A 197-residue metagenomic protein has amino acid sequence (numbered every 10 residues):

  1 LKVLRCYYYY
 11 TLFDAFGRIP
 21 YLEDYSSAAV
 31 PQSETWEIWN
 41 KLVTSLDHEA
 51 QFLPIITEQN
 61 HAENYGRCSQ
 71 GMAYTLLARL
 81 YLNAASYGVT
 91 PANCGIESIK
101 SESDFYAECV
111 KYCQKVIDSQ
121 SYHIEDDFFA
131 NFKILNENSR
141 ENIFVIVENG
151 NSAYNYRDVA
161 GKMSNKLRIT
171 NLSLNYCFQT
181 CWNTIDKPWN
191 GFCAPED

Functional and structural regions predicted by a protein language model:
L1-Q70, Y81-S101: Aromatic-anchored glycine-rich loop motif in surface-exposed flexible loops
D47, F52, R67-D197: An aromatic- and glycine-enriched ligand-binding surface/loop that stacks and positions planar moieties
